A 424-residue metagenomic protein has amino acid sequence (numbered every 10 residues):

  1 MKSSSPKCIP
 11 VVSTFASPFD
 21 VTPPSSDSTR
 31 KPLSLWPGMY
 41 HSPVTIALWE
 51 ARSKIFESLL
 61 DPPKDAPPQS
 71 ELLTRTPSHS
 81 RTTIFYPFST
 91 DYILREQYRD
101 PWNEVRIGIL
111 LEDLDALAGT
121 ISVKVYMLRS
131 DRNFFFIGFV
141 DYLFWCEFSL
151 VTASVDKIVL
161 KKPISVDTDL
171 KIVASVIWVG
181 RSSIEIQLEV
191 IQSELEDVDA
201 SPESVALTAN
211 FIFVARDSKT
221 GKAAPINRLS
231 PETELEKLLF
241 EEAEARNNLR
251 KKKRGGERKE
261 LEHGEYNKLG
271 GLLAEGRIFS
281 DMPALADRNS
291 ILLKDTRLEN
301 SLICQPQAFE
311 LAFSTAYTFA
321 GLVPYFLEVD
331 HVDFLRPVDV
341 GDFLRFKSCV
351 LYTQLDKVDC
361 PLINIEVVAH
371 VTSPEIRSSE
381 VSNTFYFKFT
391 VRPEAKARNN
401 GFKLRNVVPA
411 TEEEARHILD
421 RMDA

Functional and structural regions predicted by a protein language model:
K2-P62, S165-K171, S175-G264, V340 (+1 more regions): HotDog/MaoC-like acyl-thioester-processing domains
R30-L33, P67-L73, P77, Y325: N-terminal, polar/charged subdomain of small-to-medium soluble alpha/beta proteins
R75, H79-D91, K294-I303: Short amphipathic
T90-P101, C304, F319: Alpha-helical transmembrane segments and their membrane-interface boundaries that form or gate the permeation pathway
V105-C146, N300-P324: Active-site helix/loop of acyl-thioester processing domains in fatty-acid/polyketide metabolism, spanning hotdog-fold
D131-I137, L143-K171, E196, G321-D342 (+1 more regions): A cross-kingdom feature marking solvent-exposed beta-strand/loop segments within repeated, beta-rich binding/scaffold
R246-R297: Extended repeat-based solenoid scaffolds, especially LRR ectodomains and other repeat-derived architectures
